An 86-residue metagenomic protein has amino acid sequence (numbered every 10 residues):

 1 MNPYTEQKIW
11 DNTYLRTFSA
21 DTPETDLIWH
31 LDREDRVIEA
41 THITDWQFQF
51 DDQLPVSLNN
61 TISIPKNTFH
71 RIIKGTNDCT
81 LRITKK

Functional and structural regions predicted by a protein language model:
M1-P3, K8, N12-F18, R82-K86: Double-stranded beta-helix
T13-R33, S63-K66: Conserved short histidine dyad/triad with adjacent acidic residue
I28, E34-D35, N59, I73: A structural signal for the main folded, soluble domain(s) of proteins
L31-Q47: Short, conserved beta-strand element in jelly-roll/cupin
E39-T41, S63, I73: Well-ordered beta-strand positions
W46, Q53-V56, D78-C79: Short, surface-exposed beta-strand-loop junctions and turns on beta-sheet-rich folds
F50-F69: Short acidic-glycine-tyrosine-enriched beta hairpin
P65-K86: Ligand-binding loop in jelly-roll beta-barrel domains
